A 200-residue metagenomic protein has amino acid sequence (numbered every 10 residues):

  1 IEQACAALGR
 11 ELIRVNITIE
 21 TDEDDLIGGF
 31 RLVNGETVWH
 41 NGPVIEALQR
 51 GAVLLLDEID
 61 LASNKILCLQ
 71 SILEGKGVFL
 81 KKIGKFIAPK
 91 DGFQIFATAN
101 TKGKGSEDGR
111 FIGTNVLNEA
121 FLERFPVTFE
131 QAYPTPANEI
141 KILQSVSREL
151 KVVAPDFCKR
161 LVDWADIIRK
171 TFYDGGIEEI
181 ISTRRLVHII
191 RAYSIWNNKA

Functional and structural regions predicted by a protein language model:
I1-A200: C-terminal regulatory/interaction module of P-loop NTP-utilizing enzymes
